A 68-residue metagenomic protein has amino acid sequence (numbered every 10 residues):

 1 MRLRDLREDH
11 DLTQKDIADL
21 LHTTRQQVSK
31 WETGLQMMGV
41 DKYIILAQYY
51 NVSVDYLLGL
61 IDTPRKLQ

Functional and structural regions predicted by a protein language model:
M1-L20, I45: Short basic helix-loop element that most often maps to the first helix and adjoining turn of HTH DNA-binding modules
L3, I17-A18, V28-W31, L57: Conserved hydrophobic/aromatic packing and binding residues within compact polymer-binding modules
D11, M37-V40: Residue at a beta-strand N-cap/secondary-structure junction
H22-M38: Recognition helix of helix-turn-helix/homeodomain-like DNA-binding domains that insert into the DNA major groove
D41-Y56: DNA major-groove recognition helix of helix-turn-helix/homeodomain DNA-binding modules
L58-Q68: Short, charged recognition helix plus adjacent turn of helix-turn-helix-like nucleic-acid-binding domains
